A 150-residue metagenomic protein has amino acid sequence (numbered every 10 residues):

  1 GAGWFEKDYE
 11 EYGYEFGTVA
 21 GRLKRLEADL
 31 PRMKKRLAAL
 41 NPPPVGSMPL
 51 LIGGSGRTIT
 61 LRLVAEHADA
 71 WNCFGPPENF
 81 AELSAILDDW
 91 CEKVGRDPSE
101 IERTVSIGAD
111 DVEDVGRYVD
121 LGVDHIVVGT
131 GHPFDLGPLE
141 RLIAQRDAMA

Functional and structural regions predicted by a protein language model:
G1-A150: Active-site-adjacent structural elements that line small-molecule/cofactor binding pockets in enzymes
